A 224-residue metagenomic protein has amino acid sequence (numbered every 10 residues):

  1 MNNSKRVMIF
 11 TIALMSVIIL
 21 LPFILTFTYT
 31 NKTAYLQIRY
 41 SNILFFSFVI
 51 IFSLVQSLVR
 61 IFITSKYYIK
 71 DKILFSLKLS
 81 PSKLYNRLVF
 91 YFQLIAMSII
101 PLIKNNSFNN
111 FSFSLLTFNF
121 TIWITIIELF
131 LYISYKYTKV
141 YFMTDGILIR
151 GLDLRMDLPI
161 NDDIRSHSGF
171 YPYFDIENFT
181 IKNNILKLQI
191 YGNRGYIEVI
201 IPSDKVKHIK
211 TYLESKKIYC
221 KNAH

Functional and structural regions predicted by a protein language model:
M1-S16, L25-S98: N-terminal membrane-targeting/pre-transmembrane regions
L21-L25, I38, F90-F120: Alpha-helical transmembrane segments and their membrane-interface junctions in multi-pass membrane proteins
F48-L54, S114-Y135: Alpha-helical membrane-embedded segments
F75-L77, Y171, I197-S203: Generic detection of short hydrophobic beta-strand segments and adjacent strand-loop junctions
I127-F170: Conserved beta-hairpin
M143-G151, V206-K217, N222: Short, highly charged, low-complexity non-transmembrane loops/tails of multi-pass membrane proteins
M156-N193: Acidic, Ser/Thr-rich low-complexity segments on the non-lumenal side of membrane proteins
Q189-E214: Canonical phosphoinositide-binding patch of PH/PH-like domains
